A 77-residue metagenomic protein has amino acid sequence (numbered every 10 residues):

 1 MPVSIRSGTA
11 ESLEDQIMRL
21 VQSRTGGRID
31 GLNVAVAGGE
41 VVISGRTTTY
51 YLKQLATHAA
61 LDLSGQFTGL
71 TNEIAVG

Functional and structural regions predicted by a protein language model:
M1-G77: N-terminal targeting leaders
